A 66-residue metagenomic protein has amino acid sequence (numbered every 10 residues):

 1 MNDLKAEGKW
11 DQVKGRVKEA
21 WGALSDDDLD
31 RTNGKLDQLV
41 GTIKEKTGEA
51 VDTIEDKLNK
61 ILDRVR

Functional and structural regions predicted by a protein language model:
N2-V13, V17-V65: Amphipathic alpha-helical membrane/lipid-surface binding segments
